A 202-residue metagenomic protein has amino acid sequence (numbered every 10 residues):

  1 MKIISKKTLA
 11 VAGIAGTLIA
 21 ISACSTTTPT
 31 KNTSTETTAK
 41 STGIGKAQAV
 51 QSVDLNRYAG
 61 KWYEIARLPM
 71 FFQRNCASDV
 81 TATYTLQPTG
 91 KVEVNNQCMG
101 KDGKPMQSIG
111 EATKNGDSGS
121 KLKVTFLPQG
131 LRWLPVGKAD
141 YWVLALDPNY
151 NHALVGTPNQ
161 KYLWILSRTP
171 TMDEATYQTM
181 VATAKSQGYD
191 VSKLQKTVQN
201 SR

Functional and structural regions predicted by a protein language model:
K2-V11, I21-R202: A beta-rich soluble binding module of mature secreted/lumenal proteins
A15-I19: Intrinsically disordered, serine/threonine/proline
